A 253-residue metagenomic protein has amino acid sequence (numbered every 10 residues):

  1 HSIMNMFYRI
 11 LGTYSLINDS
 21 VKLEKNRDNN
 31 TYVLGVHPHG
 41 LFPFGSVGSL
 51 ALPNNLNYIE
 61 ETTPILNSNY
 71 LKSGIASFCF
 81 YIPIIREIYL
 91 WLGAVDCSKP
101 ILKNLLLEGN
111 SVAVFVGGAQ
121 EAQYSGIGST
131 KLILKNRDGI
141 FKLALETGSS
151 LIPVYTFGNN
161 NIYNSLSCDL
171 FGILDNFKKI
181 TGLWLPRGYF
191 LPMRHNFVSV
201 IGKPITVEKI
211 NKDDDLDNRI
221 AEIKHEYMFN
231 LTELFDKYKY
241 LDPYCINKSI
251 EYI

Functional and structural regions predicted by a protein language model:
H1-I10, V47, D175-K178: Non-catalytic, mobile gating and regulatory segments of ester bond hydrolases
H1-S2, N26-E108, G118-K135: Catalytic core of membrane glycerolipid acyltransferases/transacylases, capturing the structured, soluble-facing
M4-N30, D96: A short, well-structured juxtamembrane/interface segment
S15-L16, S73, A94-D96, L151 (+2 more regions): Conserved beta-strand scaffold positions in the cores of enzyme catalytic domains, especially in NTP/NDP-utilizing
N18-D19, G74-A76, C97-K99, G202 (+1 more regions): Conserved beta-strand termini and adjacent loop/short-helix elements that scaffold enzyme active sites in alpha/beta
N18-K22, N54-I59, T206-I210: Short regulatory "switch" loops immediately downstream of catalytic or recognition motifs within protein catalytic
K103-I253: Non-catalytic C-terminal accessory region of glycerolipid acyltransferases and related lyso-lipid remodeling enzymes
